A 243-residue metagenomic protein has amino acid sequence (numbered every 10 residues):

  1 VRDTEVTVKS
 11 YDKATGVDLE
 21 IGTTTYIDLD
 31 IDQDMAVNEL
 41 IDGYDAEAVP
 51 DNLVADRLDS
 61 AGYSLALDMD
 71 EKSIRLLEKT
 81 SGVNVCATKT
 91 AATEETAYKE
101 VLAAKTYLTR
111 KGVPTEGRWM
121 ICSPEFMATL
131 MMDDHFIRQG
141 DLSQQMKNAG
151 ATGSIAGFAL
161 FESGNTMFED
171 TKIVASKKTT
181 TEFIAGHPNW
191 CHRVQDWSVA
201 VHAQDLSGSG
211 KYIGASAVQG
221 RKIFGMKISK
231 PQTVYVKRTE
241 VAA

Functional and structural regions predicted by a protein language model:
V1-D34: Assembly/oligomerization interface modules of large self-assembling protein complexes
V1-T7, D28-D30, E95-T96, D133-A243: Sequence/fold signature of self-assembling virion shell proteins
D3, G43, P124: Residues immediately flanking
T7, D70-I74, P114-G117, K227: Intrinsically disordered or highly flexible coil/loop and linker segments, enriched in small and charged/polar residues
I21, I31-Q33, V49, L53 (+2 more regions): Generic, well-ordered alpha-helical segments
L29-E47: Extended, low-charge hydrophobic alpha-helical regions
Y44-V113, K237-A243: Alpha-helical scaffold segments that mediate packing/assembly in large oligomeric complexes
S81-T152: Extended, solvent-exposed, turn-rich assembly/linker loops in the middle of proteins
